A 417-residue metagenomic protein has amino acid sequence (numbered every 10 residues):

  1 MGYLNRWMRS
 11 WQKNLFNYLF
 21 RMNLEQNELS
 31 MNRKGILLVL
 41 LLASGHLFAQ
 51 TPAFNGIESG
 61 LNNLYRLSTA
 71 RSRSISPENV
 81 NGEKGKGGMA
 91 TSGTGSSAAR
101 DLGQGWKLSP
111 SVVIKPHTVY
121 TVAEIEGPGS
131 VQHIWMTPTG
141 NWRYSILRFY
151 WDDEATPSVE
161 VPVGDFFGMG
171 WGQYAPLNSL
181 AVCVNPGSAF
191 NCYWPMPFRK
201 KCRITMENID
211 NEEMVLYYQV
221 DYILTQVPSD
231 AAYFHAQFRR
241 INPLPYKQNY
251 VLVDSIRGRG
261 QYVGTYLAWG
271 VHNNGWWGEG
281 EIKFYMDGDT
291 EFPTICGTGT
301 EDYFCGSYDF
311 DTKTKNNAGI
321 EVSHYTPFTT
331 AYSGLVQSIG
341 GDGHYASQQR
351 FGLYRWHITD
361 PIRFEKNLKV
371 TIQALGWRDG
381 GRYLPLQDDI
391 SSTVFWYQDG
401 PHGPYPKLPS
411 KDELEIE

Functional and structural regions predicted by a protein language model:
S30-K34: Positively charged n-region of N-terminal signal peptides that target proteins for export
G35-A43: Sec-dependent N-terminal signal peptides
G45-F48: C-terminal segment of classical bacterial N-terminal signal peptides
Q50-E417: Beta-strand-centric surfaces of beta-sandwich/beta-rich domains
